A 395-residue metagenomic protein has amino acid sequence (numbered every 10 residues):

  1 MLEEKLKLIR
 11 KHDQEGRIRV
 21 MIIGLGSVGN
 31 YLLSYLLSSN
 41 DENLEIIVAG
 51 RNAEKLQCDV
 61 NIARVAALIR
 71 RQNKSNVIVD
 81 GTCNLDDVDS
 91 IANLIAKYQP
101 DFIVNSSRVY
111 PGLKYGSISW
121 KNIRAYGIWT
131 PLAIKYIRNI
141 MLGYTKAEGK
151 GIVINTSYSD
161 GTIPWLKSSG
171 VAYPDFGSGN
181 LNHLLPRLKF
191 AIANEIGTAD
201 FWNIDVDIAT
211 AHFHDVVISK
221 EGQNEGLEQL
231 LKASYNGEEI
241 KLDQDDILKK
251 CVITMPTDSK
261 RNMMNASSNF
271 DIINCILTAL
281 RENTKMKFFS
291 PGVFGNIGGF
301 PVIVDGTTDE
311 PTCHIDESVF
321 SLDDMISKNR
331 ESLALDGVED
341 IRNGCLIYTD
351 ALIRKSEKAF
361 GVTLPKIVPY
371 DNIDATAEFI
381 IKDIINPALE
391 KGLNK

Functional and structural regions predicted by a protein language model:
M1-R17: A short, basic/flexible loop-to-alpha-helix module at the beginning of a structural domain
S27-Y31: Hydrophobic/small residue at the entry helix of a nucleotide-binding pocket
S38, L44-V77, T82: Glycine-rich phosphate-binding loop and adjoining beta1-alpha1-beta2 segment of Rossmann-like nucleotide-binding folds
C83-Y98: Conserved Rossmann-fold cofactor-binding substructure of NAD(P)-dependent oxidoreductases
A96, N122-E148: NAD(P)-cofactor binding segment of oxidoreductase domains
S106-P111: Conserved NAD(P)H cofactor-binding loop of Rossmann-fold oxidoreductase domains
N139-T145, G149-A233, M263: Rossmann-like dinucleotide-binding core of oxidoreductases
G197-K395: Long, compositionally biased stretches enriched for glycine and/or charged residues
